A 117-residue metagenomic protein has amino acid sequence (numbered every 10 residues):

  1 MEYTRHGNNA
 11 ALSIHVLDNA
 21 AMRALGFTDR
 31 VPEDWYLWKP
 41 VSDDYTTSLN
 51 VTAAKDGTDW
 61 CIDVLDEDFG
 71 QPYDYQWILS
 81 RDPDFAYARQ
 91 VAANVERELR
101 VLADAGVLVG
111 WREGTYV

Functional and structural regions predicted by a protein language model:
M1-L25, G110, G114-V117: Terminal, regulation- and interaction-focused segments at domain boundaries
R5-H6, S42, D59-V117: Intrinsically disordered, low-complexity regulatory regions enriched in serine/threonine/proline and acidic residues
G7, L12, Y36, T47 (+1 more regions): Sparse, context-dependent recognition of short Cys/His-centered cofactor- or disulfide-binding micro-motifs
V16-T58, Y75-W77: Ser/Thr-rich, low-complexity intrinsically disordered terminal regions
